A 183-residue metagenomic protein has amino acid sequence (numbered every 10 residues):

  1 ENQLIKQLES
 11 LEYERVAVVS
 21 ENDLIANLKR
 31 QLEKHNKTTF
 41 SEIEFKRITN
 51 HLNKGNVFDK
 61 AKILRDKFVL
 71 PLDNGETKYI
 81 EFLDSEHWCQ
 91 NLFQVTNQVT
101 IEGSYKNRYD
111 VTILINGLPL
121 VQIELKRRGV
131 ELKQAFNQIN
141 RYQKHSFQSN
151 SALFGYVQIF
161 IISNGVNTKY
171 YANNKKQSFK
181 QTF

Functional and structural regions predicted by a protein language model:
E1-F183: An alpha-helical interface "stripe"
